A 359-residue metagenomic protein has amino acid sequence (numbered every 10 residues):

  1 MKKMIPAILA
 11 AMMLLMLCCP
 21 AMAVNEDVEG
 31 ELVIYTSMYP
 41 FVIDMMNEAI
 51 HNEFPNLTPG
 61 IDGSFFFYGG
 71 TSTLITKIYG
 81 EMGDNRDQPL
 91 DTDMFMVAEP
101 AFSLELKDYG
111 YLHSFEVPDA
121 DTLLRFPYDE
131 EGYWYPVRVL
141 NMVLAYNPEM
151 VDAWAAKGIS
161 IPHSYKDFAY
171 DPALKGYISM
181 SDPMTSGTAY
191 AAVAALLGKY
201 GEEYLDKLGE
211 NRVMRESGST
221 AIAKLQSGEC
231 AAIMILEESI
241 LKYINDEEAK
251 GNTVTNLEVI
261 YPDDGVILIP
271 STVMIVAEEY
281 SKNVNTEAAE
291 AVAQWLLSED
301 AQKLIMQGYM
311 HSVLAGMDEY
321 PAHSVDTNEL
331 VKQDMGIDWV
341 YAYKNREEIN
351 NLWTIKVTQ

Functional and structural regions predicted by a protein language model:
V24-L104, Q359: Early extracytoplasmic/lumenal segment of secretory-pathway proteins
Y35-M38, E130-V139, Y146-P148, W154-A155 (+4 more regions): Short beta-strand->loop
R86, L90-F95, H113-E149: A structural signal for short loop-to-beta-strand junctions that line the ligand-binding cleft of periplasmic/secreted
T122-F126, L140, L205-L208, M214-R215 (+1 more regions): Periplasmic-binding protein-like
A145-M150, A194, I269-N285, L304-I305: A bilobed periplasmic-binding-protein/Venus flytrap-type ligand-binding module shared by bacterial periplasmic
T188-I260: Ligand-binding pocket segment of bilobal, Venus flytrap-like solute-binding proteins
V276-I337: Mature extracytoplasmic/periplasmic domains
P321-Q359: Extracellular/periplasmic bilobal clamshell ligand-binding domains
